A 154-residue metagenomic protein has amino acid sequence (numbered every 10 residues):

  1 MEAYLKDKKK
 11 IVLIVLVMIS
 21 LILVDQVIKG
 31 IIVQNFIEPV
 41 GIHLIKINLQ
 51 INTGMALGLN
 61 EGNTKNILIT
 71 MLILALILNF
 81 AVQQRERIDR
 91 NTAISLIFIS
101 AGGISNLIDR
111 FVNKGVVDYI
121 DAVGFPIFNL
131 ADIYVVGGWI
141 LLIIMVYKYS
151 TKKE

Functional and structural regions predicted by a protein language model:
M1-E154: Alpha-helical transmembrane bundles and membrane-interface segments of multipass inner-membrane proteins
